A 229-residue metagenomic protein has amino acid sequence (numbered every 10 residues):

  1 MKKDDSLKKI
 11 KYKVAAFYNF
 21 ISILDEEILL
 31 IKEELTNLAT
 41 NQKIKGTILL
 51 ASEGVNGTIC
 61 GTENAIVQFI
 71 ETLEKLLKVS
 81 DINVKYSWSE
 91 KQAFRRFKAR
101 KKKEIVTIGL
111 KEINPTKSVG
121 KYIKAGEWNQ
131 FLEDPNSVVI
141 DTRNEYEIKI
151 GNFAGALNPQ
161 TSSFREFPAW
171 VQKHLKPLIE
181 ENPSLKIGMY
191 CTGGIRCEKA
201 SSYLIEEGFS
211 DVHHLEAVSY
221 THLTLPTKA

Functional and structural regions predicted by a protein language model:
K3-L24: Short glycine-/aliphatic-rich beta-strand segments at the starts of folded cytosolic domains
N19-I21, G57-G61: Short beta-strand-to-loop capping motifs
D25-Q42: Short amphipathic alpha-helix segments
L50-V55: Short Gly/Ser/Thr- and Asp/Glu-enriched loop/turn motifs at secondary-structure junctions
G57, Q172-V218: Catalytic cysteine-centered active loop of the rhodanese-like fold, especially the PTP/DSP P-loop
E63-E112: Extended, charged alpha/beta regions that create polyanion-binding interfaces
I105-P183: Positively charged, proline/Ser/Thr-rich regional signature most characteristic of the Rhodanese/CDC25-like
H222-A229: Single conserved hydrophobic/aromatic residue that forms the stacking wall/gate of nucleotide- or nucleobase-binding
